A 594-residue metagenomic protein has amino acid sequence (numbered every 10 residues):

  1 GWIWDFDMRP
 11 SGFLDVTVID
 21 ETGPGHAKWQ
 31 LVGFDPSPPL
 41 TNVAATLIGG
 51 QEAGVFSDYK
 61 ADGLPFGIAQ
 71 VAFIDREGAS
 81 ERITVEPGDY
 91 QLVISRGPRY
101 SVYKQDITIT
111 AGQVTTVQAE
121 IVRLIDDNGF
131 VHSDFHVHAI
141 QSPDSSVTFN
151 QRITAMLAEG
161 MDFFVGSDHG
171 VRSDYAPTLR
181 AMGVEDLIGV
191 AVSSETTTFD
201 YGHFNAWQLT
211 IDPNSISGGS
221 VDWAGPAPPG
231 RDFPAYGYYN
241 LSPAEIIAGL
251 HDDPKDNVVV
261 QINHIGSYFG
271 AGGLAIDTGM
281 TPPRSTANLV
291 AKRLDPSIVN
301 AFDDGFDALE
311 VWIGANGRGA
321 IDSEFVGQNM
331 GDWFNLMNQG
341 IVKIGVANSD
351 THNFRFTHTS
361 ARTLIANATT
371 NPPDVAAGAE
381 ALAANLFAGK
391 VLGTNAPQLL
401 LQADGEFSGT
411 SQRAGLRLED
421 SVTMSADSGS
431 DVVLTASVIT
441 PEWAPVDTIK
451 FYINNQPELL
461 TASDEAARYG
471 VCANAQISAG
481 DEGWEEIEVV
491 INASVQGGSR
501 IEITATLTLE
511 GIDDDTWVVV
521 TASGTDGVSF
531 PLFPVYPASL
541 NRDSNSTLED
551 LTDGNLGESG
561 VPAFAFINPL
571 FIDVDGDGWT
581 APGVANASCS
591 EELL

Functional and structural regions predicted by a protein language model:
G1-F13, V18-R82, D89, V93-L124 (+5 more regions): C-terminal functional module detector
V85, I125-D127, M182-D186, T197-D200 (+6 more regions): Extracellular/periplasmic catalytic domains that process cell-envelope and extracellular macromolecules
V102, L124-P282, G314, V326-Q328 (+3 more regions): A metal-dependent hydrolase metal-coordination microenvironment
H132-D134, A308, V519: Short hydrophobic-acidic sequence motifs that mark active-site Asp/Glu residues
F233-H358, S430, E442-L460, G470-A473 (+1 more regions): Domain-core and long-helix interface of multi-subunit machines
